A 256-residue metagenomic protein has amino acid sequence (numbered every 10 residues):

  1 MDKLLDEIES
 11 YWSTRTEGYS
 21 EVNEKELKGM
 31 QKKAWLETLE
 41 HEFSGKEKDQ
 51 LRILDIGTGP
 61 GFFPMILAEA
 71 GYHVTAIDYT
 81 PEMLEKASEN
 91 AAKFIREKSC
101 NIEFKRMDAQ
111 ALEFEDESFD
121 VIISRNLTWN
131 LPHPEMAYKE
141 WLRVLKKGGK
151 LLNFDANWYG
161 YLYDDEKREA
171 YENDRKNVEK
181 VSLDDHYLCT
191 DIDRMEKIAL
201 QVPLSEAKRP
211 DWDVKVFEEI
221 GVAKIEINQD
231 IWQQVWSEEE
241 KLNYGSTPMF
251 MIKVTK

Functional and structural regions predicted by a protein language model:
M1-D49, F62-I66, I231: Conserved class I S-adenosyl-L-methionine
R52-I56, P60-A111: Class I SAM-dependent methyltransferase SAM/SAH-binding core
Q110-V121: A short acidic, Gly/Pro-enriched loop at the edge of an enzyme's catalytic core that lines a small-molecule cofactor
V121-P134: A short SAM/SAH-binding and catalytic strip from SAM-dependent methyltransferases
E135-K147: A short glycine-rich, Lys/Arg-flanked "PGG" loop and its adjoining helix->strand segment in the class I
K150-C189: Conserved class I S-adenosyl-L-methionine
L204-G221, I227: Short alpha-helix
I220, E238-K256: Core SAM-dependent methyltransferase catalytic element
